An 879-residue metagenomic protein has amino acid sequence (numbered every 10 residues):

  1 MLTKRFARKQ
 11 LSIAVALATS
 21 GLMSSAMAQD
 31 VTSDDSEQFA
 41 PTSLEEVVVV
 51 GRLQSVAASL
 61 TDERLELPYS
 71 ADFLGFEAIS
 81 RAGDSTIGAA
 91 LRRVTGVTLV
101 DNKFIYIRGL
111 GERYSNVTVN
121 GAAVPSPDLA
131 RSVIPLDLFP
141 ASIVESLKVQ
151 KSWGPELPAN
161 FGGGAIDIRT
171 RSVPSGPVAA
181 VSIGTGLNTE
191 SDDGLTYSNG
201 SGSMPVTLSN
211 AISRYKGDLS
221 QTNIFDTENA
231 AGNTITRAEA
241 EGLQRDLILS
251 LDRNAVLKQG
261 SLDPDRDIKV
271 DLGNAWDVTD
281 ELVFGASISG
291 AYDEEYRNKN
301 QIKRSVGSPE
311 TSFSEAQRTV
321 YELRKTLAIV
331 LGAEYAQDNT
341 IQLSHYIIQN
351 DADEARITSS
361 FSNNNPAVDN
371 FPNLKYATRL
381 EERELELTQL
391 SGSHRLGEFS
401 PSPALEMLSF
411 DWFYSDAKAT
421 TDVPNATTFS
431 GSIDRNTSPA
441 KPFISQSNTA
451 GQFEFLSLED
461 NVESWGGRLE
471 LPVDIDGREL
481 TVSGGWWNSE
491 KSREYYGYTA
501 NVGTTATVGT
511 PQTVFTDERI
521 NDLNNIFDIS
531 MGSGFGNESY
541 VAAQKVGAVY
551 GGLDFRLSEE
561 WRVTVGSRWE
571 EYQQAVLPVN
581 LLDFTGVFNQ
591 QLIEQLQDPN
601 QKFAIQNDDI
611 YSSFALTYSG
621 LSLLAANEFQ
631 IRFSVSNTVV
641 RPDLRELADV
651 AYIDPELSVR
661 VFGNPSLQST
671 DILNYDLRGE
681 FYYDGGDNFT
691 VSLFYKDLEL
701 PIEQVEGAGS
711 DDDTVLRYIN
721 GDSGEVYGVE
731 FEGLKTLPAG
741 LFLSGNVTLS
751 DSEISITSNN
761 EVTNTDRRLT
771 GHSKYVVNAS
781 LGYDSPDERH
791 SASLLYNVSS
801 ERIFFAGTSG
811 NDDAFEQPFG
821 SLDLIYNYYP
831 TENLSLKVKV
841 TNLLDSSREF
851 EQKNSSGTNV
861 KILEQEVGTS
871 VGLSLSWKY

Functional and structural regions predicted by a protein language model:
M1-A82, A89-G96: N-terminal Sec signal peptide and the immediately downstream disordered periplasmic leader that contains the TonB box
R93-T95, A122-K151, R171, A211: Short acidic/polar hinge/loop motifs at secondary-structure boundaries that mediate gating or recognition
L138-S182, N233, A255, T279 (+1 more regions): A beta-strand signature from Gram-negative outer-membrane beta-barrel systems, especially the internal plug domain
Q221-I357, R383-T388, S612-A615: Transmembrane beta-barrel wall of Gram-negative outer-membrane proteins
S400-S415, A419-T428, V482-S483, S492-Y496 (+6 more regions): Membrane-embedded beta-barrel scaffold of Gram-negative outer-membrane proteins
Q446, L458, G466-R468, T510-I520 (+6 more regions): Outer membrane beta-barrel strand-and-loop segments of large Gram-negative receptors, especially TonB-dependent
E559-E560, F694-E699, D713-A806, K878: Gram-negative outer-membrane beta-barrel transporters
N797-F805, N827-Y879: C-terminal beta-signal and adjacent terminal beta-strands/loops of Gram-negative outer-membrane beta-barrel proteins
